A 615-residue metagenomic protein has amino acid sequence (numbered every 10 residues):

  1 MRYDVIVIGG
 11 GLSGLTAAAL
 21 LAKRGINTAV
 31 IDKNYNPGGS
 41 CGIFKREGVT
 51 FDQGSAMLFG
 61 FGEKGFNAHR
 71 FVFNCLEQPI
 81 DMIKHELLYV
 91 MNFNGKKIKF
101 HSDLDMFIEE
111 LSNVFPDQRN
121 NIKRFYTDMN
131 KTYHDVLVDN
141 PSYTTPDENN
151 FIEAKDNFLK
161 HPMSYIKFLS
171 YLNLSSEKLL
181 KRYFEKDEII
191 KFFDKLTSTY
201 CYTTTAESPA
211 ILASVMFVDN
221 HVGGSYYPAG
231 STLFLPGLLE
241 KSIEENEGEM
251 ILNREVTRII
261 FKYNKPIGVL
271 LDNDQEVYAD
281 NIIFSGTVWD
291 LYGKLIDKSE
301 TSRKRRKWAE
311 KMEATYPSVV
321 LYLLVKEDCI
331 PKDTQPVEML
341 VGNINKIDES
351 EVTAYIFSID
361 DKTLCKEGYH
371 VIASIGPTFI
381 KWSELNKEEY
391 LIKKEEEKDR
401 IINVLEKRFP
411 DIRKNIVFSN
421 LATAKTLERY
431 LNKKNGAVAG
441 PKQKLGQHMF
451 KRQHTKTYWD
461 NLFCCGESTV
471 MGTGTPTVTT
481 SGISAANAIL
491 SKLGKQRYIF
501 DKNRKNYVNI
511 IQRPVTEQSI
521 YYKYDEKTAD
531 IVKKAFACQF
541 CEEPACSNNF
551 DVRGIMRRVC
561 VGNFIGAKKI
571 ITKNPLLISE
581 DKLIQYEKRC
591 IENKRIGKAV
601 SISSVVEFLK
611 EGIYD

Functional and structural regions predicted by a protein language model:
R2-P141, K442-Q443: N-terminal glycine-rich phosphate/pyrophosphate-binding loop and immediately adjacent elements
N94-E207, L583: Rossmann-like flavin
K167-S176, N220-K241, E389-E397, K594-A599: Short beta-strand to alpha-helix junction loop
K186, I190-T203, D411-M471: A glycine-rich dinucleotide-binding beta-alpha-beta segment and adjacent secondary-structure elements that constitute
M216-P266: Helical element adjacent to the flavin cofactor pocket in flavoenzyme catalytic cores
E255-K366, K456: Mid-domain catalytic core of redox enzymes that form a hydrophobic substrate pocket/lid adjacent to a catalytic redox
K326-K425: C-terminal segments that line or cap access tunnels to active or ligand-binding sites in enzymes and enzyme-associated
K495-D615: Ferredoxin-type iron-sulfur electron-transfer modules and their immediate structural context
